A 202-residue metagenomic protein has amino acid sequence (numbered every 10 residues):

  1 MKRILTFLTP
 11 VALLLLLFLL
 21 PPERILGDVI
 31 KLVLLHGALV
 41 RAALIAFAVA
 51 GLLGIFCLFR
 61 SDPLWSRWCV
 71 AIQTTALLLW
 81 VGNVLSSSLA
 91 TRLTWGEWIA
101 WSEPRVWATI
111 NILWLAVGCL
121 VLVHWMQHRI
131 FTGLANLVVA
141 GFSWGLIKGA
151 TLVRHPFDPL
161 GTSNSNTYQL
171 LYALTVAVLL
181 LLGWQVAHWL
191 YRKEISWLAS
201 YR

Functional and structural regions predicted by a protein language model:
M1-R202: Polytopic transmembrane helical bundles with strong interfacial aromatic enrichment
